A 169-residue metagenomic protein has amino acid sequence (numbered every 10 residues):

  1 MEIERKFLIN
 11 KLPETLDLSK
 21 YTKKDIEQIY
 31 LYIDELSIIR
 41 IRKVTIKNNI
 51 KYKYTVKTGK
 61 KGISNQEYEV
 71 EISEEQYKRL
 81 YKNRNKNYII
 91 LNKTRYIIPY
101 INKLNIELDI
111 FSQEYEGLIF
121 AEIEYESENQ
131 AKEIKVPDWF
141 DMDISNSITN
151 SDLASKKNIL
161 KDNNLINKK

Functional and structural regions predicted by a protein language model:
M1-K169: Phosphate-end processing signature that detects enzymes handling 5′-triphosphorylated RNA and polyphosphate
